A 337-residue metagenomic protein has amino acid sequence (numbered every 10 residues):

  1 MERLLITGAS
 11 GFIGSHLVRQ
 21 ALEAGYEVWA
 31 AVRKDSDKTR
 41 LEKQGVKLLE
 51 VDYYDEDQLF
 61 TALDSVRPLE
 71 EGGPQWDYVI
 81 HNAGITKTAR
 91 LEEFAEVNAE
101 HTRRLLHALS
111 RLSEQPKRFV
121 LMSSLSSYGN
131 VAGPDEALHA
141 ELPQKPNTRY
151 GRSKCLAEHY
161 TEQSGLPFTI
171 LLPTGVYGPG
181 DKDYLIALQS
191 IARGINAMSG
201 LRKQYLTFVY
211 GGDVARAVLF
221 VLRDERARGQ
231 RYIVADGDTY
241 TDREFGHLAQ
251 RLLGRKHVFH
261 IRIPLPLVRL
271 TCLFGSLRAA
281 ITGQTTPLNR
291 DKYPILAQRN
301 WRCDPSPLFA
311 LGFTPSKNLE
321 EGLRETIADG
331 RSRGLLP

Functional and structural regions predicted by a protein language model:
L4-A24: N-terminal Rossmann NAD(P)H-binding glycine-rich loop of SDR-like oxidoreductase domains
V46, V51-E100, R104, Y128: NAD(P)H-binding glycine-rich loop region in Rossmannoid oxidoreductase-like domains and their noncatalytic homologs
H81, R103-R149, T169: Conserved Rossmann-fold NAD(P)-dependent oxidoreductase catalytic core, especially the SDR/UDP-sugar
A132-V176, A197-G200: Catalytic helix-loop patch of NAD(P)-dependent Rossmann-fold dehydrogenases
R152, L156, D181-I186, G200-L222 (+1 more regions): Substrate-positioning beta->alpha
G211, H247, L273-T314: Conserved C-terminal active-site "lid" loop/helix of NAD(P)H-dependent oxidoreductases that clamps the redox cofactor
D224-P287, R324-I327, R333-P337: Mid/C-terminal beta-alpha module of Rossmann-like enzyme folds, strongest in SDR-family dehydrogenases/epimerases
C303-A310, T314-P337: Amphipathic terminal alpha-helices
